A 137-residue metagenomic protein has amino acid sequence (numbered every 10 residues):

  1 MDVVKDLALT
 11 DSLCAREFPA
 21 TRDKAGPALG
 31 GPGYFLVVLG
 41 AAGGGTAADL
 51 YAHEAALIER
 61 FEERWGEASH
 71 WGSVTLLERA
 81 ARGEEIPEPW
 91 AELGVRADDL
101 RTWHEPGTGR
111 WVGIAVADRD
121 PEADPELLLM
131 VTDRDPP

Functional and structural regions predicted by a protein language model:
M1-I86, A115-P137: Short helix/turn-capping signatures at newly exposed starts of structured segments
E88-A115: Aromatic/basic-lined ligand-recognition segments that form π-stacking hydrophobic pockets flanked by Lys/Arg to engage
